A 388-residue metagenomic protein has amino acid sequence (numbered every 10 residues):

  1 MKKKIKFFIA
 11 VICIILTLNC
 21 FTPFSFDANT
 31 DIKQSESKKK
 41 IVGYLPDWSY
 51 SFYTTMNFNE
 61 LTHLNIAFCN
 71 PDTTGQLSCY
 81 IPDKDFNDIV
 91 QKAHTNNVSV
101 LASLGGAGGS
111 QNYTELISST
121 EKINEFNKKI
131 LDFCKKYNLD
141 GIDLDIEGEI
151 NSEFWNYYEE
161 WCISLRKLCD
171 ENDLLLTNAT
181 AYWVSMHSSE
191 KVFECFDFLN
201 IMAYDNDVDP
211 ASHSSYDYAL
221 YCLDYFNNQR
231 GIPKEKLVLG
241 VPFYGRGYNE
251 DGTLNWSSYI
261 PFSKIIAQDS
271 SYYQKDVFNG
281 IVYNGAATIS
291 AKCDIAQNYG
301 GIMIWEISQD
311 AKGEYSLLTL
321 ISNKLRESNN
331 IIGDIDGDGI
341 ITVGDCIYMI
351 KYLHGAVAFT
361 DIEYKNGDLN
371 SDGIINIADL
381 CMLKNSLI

Functional and structural regions predicted by a protein language model:
A10-C20: Bacterial N-terminal signal peptides
N19-E36: Sec-dependent signal peptide cleavage junction
P23-D27, E327-I388: Cellulosome-associated attachment modules in secreted, modular CAZymes
D31-I130, C134, H213-Y218, D224 (+1 more regions): Glycan-recognition patch characteristic of GH18 chitinases/ENGases and related GlcNAc/peptidoglycan-binding proteins
V42, T74-K84, G148-Q268: Substrate-binding surface in catalytic domains of secreted glycosidases
E60-L61, K234-I295, T319-S328: Glycan-binding loop/region signatures in secreted carbohydrate-active enzymes
L64, A102, L144, L199 (+3 more regions): Conserved, mostly hydrophobic/aromatic
Q76, S308-I331: Aromatic-rich peripheral "rim/lid" segments of glycoside hydrolase catalytic domains that contact and position glycan
